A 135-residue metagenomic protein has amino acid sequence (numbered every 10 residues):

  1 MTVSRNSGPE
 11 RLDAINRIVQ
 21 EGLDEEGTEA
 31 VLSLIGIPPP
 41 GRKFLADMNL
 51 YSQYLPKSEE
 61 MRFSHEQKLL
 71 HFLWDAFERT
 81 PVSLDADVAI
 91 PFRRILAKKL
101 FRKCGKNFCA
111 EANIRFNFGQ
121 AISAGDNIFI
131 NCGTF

Functional and structural regions predicted by a protein language model:
M1-L100: Terminal amphipathic alpha-helical/low-complexity segments used for targeting or macromolecular assembly
R102, K106-A110, I114-F116, I122 (+1 more regions): A structural motif detector for beta-strand N-caps
